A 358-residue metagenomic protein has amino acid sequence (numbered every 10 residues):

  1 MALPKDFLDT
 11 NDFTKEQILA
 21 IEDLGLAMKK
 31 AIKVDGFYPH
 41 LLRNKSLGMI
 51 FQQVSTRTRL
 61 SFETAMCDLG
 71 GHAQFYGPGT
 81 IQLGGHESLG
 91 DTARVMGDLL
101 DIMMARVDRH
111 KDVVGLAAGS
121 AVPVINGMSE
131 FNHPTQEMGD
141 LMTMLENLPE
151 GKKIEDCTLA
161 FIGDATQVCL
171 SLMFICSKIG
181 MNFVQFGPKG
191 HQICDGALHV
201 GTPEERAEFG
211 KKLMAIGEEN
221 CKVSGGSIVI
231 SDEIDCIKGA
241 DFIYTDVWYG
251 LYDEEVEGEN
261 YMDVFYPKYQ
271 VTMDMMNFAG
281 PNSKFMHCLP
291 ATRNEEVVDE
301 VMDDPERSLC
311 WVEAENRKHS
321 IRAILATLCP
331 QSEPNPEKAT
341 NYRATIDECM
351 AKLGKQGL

Functional and structural regions predicted by a protein language model:
M1-L60, T64: Positively charged, low-complexity intrinsically disordered leader regions
P39, D101-I175, H287: Anion-binding alpha/beta catalytic cores of soluble intermediary-metabolism enzymes, centered on
S46-L99: Active-site cofactor/substrate anionic-group-binding motifs, chiefly glycine- and Lys/Arg-rich phosphate-binding loops
F51-A65, E146-T245, L251: Glycine-rich phosphate/diphosphate-binding loop of Rossmann-like nucleotide-binding domains
L69, L99, G119-S120, I179 (+2 more regions): Short, structured coil segments at secondary-structure junctions
G201, A215, E219-E300: Rossmann-like adenosine-cofactor binding region
N282-L358: Adenosine-phosphate binding glycine-rich loop
